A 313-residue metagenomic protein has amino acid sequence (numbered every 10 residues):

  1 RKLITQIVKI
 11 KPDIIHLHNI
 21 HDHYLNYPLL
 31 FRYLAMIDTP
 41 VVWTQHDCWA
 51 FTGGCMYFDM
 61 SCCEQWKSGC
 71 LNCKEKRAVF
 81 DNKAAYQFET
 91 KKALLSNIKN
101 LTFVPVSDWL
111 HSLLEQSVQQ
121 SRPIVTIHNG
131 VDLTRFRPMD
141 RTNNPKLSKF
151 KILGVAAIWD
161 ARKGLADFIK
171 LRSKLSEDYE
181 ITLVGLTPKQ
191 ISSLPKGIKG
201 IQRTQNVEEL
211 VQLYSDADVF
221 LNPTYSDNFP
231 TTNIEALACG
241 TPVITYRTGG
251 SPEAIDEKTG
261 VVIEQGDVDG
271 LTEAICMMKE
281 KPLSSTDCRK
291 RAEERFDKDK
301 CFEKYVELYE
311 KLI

Functional and structural regions predicted by a protein language model:
V104, P145-K163, I169-R172: Conserved donor-binding/catalytic core segment of Leloir-type glycosyltransferases
W109, G130: Carbohydrate-associated surface elements
G185-V211: Nucleotide-activated donor-binding/catalytic signature segment of Leloir-type glycosyltransferases, i.e., the conserved
Q212-A217, Y305: Short alpha-helical donor nucleotide-sugar binding micro-motif in glycosyltransferases
Y225: Aromatic "clamp/platform" in nucleotide-sugar-dependent glycosyltransferases that forms part of the donor/acceptor
P242-T245: Short hydrophobic beta-strand element within catalytic cores of glycosyltransferases and related nucleotide-activated
E257, V261-V268, M277-P282: Conserved acidic donor-binding segment of nucleotide-sugar-dependent glycosyltransferases
L283-E307, K311: A short, well-ordered alpha-helix in the C-terminal region of glycosyltransferases
